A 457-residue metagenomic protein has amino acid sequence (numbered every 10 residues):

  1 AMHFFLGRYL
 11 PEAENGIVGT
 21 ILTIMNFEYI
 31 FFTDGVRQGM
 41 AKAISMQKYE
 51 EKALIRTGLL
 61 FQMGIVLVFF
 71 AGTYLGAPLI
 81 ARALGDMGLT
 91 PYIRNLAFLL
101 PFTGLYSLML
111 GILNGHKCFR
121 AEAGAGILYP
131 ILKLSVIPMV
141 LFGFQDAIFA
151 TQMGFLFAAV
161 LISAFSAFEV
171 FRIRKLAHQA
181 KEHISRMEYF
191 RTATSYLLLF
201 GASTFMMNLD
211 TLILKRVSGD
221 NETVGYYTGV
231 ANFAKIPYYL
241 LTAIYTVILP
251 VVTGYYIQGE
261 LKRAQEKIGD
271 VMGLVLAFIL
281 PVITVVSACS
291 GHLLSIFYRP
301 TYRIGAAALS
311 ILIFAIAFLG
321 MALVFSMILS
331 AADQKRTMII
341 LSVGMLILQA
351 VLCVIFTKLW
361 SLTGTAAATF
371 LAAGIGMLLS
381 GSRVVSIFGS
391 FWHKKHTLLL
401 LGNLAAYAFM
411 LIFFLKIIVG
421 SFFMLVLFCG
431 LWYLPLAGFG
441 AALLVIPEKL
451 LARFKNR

Functional and structural regions predicted by a protein language model:
A1-E14, A81-A83, G201-P237, G254-Y255 (+1 more regions): Helix-terminus/linker motif at the lipid-water interface of multi-pass membrane proteins
H3-F4, F32-K48, G115, V230-M272 (+2 more regions): Helix-loop junctions and terminal segments of transmembrane helices in multi-pass membrane transport/translocation
H3-F5, N15-F32, S195, D210-L214 (+4 more regions): Alpha-helical transmembrane segments of polytopic membrane transporters and translocases
A43, F102-A125, I313-G344, V384-S386: Membrane-interface junctions at transmembrane-helix termini in multi-pass inner-membrane proteins
A77-L96, N221, G269, V286-G320: Interfacial segments at transmembrane-helix termini and the short loops linking adjacent helices
R94, A123-R174, T192, L199 (+3 more regions): Hydrophobic alpha-helical transmembrane segments
I148-Q152, A164-M207, V251-E266, I387-L400 (+1 more regions): Interhelical loop/hinge segments that connect adjacent transmembrane helices in multipass membrane
S390, F409-R457: Membrane-proximal transmembrane or re-entrant/amphipathic helices at the cytosolic face
